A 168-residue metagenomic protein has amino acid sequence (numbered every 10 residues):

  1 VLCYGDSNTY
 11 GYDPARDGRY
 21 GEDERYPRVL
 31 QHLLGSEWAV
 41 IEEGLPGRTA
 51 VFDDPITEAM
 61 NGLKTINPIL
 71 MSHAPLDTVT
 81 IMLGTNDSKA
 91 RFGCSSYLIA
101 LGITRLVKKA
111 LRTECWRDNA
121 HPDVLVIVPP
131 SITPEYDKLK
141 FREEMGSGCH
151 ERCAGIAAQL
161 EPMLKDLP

Functional and structural regions predicted by a protein language model:
V1-L45, V51-I56, P68-H73, V79 (+1 more regions): Serine-esterase "nucleophile elbow" of acetyl-processing enzymes
N8-T9, P46, N86, P130: Catalytic metal-binding/acid-base residues of hydrolase active sites
S36, A59-P168: Alpha-helical cap/lid subdomain in secreted, periplasmic, or secretory-pathway luminal O-acyl-processing enzymes
